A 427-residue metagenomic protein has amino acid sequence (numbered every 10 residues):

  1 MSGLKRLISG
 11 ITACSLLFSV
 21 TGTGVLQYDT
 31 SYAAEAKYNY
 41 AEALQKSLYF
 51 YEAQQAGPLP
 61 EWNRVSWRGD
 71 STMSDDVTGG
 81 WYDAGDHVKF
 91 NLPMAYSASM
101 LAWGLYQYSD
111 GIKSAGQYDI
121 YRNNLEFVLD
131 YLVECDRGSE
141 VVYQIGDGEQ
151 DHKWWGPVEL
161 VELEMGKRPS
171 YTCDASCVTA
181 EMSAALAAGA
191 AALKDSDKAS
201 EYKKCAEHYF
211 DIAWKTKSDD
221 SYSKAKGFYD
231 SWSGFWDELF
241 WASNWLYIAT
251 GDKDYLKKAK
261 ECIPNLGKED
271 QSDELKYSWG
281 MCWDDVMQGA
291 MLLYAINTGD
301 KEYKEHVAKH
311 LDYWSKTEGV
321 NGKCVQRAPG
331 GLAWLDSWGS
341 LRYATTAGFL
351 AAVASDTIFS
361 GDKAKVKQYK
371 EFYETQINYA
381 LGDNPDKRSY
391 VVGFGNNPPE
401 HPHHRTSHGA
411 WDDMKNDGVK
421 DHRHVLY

Functional and structural regions predicted by a protein language model:
M1-I11: Bacterial N-terminal signal peptides that target proteins for export
T12-V20: Hydrophobic core
V20-E35: Sec-dependent signal peptide cleavage junction
A34-G104, Q144-A192, W236-E261, D285-G319 (+1 more regions): Aromatic (Trp/Tyr) and acidic
K37-Y38, A84, D110-R122, S196-S200 (+2 more regions): Short, surface-exposed loop/turn segments at secondary-structure junctions
Y106-N123, F127, G166-S170, A188-K204: Short coil/linker segments at helix-helix boundaries
N124-G138: Carboxylate/His-rich catalytic cores and anion/metal-binding grooves
P264-E269: Solenoid-like repeat scaffolds
